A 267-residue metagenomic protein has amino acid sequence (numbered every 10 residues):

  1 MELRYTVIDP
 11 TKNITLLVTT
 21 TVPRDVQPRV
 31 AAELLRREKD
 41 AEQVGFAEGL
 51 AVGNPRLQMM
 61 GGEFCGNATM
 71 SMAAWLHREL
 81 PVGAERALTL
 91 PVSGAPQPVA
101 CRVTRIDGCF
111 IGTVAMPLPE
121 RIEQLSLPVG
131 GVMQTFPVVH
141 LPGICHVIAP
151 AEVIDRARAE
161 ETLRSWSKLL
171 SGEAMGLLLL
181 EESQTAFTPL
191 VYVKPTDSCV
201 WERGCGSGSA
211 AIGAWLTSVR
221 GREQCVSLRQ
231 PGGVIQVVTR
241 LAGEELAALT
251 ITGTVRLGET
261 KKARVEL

Functional and structural regions predicted by a protein language model:
M1-F110, P117, H140, C145-L267: A glycine-rich beta-to-alpha transition motif near the start of alpha/beta enzyme domains, typified by
A31, V99, E123, V132-T135: Glycine-rich, charged/polar anion/phosphate-binding loops that engage phosphate groups from diverse ligands
G112, L118-E123, P128-G130: Ligand-binding beta-strand-loop-alpha-helix segment within the catalytic cores of soluble metabolic enzymes
V129-G143: Short, cationic low-complexity segments
